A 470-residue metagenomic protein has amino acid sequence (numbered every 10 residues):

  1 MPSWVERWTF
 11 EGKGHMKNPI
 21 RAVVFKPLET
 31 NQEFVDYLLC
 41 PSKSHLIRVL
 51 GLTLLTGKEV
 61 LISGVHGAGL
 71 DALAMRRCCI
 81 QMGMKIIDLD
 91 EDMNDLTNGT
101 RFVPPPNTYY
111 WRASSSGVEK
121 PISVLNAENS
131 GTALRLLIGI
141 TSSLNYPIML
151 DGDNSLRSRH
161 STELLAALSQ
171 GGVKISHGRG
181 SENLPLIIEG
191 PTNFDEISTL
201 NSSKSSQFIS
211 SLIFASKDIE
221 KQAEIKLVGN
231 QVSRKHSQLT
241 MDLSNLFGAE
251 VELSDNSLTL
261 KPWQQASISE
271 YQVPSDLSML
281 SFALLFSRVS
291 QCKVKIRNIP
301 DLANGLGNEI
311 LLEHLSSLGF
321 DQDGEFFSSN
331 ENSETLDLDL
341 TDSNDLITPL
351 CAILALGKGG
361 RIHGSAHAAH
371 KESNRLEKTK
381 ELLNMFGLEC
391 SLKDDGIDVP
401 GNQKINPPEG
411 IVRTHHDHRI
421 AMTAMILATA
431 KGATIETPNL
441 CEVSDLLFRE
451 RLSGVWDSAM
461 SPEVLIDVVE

Functional and structural regions predicted by a protein language model:
P2-E470: Short, structured segments at the rim of ligand-binding sites
